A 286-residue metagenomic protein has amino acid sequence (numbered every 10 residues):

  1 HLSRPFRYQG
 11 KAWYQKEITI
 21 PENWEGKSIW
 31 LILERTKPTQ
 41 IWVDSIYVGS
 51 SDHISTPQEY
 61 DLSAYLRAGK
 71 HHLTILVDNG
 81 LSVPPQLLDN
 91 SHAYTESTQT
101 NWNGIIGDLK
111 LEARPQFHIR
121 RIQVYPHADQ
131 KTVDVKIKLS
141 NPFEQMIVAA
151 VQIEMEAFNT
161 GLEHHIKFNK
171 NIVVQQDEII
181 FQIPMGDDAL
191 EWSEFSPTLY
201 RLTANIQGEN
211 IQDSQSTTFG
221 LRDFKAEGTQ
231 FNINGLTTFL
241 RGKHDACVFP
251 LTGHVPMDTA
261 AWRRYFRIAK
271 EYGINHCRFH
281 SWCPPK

Functional and structural regions predicted by a protein language model:
R4-I119, P142-F143, H276-K286: Accessory beta-strand-rich segments of carbohydrate-active enzymes
F6-A12, E25-K27, Q58, G186-D187 (+3 more regions): Aromatic- and glycine-enriched glycan-recognition loops and surfaces that form the carbohydrate-binding subsites
K27-I29, K131-I137: Structural beta-strand segments of beta-rich domains
L33, V135-P142, G235: Aromatic/hydrophobic beta-strand junction motif of beta-rich domains
G49-D52, K170, Q215-T217, R241: Short hydrophobic alpha-helix segments
L66-K70, K138-E227: Extended acidic/polar, glycine-enriched regions that form or flank non-catalytic beta-rich accessory modules
Y125-K131: Short, solvent-exposed loop/linker segments at the N-terminal edge of repeated beta-sheet extracellular domains
T203-E271: N-terminal carbohydrate-binding accessory modules
